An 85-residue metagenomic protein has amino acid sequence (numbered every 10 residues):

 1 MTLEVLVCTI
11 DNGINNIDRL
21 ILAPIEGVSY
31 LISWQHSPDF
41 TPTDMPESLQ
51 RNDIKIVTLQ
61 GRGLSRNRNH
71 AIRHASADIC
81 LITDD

Functional and structural regions predicted by a protein language model:
L3-E26, F40-T43: Short, well-formed alpha-helical segments that are part of the catalytic scaffolds of diverse glycosyltransferases
I10-D11, P46-R51, D84: Anionic, Ser/Thr-rich low-complexity intrinsically disordered regions
D11, W34-F40, R62: Conserved short acidic donor-positioning loop in nucleotide-sugar-dependent glycosyltransferases
A23-P24, Q35, L59, N67: Glutamine-centric residue-chemistry signal
G27-L31, M45-T58: Active-site regions of enzymes building and remodeling cell-envelope glycoconjugates
L59-A75: Glycine-rich, basic loop-to-helix element that forms the pyrophosphate-binding segment of sugar-nucleotide handling
Q60, T83-D84: Catalytic metal- and UDP-sugar-binding loop of GT-A-like glycosyltransferases, i.e., residues flanking the conserved
C80: Short aromatic/hydrophobic "clamp" motif used to bind/position activated sugar donors
